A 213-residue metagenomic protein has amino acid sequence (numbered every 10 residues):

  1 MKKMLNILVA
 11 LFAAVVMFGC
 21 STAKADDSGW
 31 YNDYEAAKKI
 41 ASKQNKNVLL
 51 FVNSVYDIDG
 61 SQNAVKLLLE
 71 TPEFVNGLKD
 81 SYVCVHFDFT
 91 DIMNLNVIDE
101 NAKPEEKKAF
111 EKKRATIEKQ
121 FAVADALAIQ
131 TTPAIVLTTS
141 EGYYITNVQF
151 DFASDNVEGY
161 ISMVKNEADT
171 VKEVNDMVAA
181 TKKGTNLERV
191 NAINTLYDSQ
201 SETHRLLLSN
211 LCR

Functional and structural regions predicted by a protein language model:
M1-I7: Positively charged n-region of N-terminal signal peptides that target proteins for export
V9-G19: Bacterial N-terminal signal peptides
F18-D27: Bacterial Sec-dependent signal peptides at the C-terminal "C-region" and cleavage site
W30-V48, L78: A short beta-strand-turn-helix
Y34, D59-K79: Typically the conserved alpha-helix immediately C-terminal to a functionally engaged Cys/Sec in thioredoxin-like
Q44-D59, C84: Short active-site neighborhood of thiol/selenol oxidoreductases, capturing the structured segment around
V65-E73, E100-T170: Non-catalytic, surface beta->alpha helical segment in thiol-disulfide oxidoreductase systems
E158-R213: Non-globular targeting/processing and membrane-anchoring segments
